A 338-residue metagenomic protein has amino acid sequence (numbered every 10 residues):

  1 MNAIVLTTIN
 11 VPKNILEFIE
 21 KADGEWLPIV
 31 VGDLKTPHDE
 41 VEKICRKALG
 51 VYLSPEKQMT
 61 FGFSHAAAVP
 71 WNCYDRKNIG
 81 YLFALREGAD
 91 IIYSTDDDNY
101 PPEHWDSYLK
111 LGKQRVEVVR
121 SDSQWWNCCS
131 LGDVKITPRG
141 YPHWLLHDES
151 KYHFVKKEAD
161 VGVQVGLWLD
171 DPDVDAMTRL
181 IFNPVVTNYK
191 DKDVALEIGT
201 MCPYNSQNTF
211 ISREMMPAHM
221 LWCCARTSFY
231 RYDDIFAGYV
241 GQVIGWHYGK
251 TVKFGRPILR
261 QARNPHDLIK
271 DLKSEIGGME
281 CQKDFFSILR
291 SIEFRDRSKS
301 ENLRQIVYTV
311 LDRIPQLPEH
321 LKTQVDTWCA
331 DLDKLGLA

Functional and structural regions predicted by a protein language model:
M1-V31: N-proximal low-complexity "stem/linker" segments adjacent to membrane-targeting elements
P37-G88, E103-K113: Active-site-proximal specificity loops/subdomain of glycosyltransferases
K57-S64, P101-A225: Conserved catalytic core of nucleotide-sugar-dependent glycosyltransferases
I92: Short aromatic/hydrophobic "clamp" motif used to bind/position activated sugar donors
T95: Catalytic metal- and UDP-sugar-binding loop of GT-A-like glycosyltransferases, i.e., residues flanking the conserved
T209, S228-Y248: A short, conserved alpha-helix in the catalytic core of glycosyltransferases
M216-T227, H247-L272: Active-site donor/metal-binding and catalytic loop motifs of nucleotide-sugar-dependent glycosylation enzymes
K270-A338: Long, compositionally biased intrinsically disordered regions
